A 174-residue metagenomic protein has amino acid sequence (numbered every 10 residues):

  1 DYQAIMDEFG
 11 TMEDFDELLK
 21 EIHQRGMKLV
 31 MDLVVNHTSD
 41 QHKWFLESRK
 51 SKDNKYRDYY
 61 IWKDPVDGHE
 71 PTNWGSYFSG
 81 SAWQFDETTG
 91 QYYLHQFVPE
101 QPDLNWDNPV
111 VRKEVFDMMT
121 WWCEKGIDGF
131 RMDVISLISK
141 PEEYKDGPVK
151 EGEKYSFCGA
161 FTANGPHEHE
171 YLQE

Functional and structural regions predicted by a protein language model:
D1-T120, E124, S136-E174: Acidic/aromatic-lined carbohydrate-recognition and catalytic surfaces of CAZymes acting on diverse glycans
F130-M132: Hydrophobic residues within beta-strands of alpha/beta enzymes
